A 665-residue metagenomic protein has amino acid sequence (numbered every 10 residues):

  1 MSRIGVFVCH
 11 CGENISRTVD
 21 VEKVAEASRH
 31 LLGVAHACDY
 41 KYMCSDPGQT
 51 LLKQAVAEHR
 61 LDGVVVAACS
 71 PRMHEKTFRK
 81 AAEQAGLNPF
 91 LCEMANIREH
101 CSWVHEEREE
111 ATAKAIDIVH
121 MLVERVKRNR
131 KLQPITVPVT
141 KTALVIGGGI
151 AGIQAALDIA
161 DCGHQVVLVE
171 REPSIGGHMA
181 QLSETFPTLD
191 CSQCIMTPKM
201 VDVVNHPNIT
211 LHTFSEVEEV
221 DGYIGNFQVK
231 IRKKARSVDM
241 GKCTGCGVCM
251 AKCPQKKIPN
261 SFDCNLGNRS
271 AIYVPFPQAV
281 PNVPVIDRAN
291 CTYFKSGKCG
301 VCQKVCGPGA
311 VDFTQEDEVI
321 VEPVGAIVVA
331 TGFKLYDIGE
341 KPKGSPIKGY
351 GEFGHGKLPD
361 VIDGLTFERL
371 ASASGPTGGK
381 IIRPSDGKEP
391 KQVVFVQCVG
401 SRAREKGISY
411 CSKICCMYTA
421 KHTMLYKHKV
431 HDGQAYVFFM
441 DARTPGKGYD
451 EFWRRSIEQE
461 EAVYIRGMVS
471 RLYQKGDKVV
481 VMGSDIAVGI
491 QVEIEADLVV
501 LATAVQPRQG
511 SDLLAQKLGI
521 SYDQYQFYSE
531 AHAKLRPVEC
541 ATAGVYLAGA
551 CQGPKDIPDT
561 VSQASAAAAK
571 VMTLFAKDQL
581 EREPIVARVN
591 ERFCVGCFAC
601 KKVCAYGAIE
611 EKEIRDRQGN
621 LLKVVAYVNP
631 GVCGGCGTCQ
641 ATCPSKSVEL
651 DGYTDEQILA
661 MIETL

Functional and structural regions predicted by a protein language model:
M1-L665: Residues forming the flavin
